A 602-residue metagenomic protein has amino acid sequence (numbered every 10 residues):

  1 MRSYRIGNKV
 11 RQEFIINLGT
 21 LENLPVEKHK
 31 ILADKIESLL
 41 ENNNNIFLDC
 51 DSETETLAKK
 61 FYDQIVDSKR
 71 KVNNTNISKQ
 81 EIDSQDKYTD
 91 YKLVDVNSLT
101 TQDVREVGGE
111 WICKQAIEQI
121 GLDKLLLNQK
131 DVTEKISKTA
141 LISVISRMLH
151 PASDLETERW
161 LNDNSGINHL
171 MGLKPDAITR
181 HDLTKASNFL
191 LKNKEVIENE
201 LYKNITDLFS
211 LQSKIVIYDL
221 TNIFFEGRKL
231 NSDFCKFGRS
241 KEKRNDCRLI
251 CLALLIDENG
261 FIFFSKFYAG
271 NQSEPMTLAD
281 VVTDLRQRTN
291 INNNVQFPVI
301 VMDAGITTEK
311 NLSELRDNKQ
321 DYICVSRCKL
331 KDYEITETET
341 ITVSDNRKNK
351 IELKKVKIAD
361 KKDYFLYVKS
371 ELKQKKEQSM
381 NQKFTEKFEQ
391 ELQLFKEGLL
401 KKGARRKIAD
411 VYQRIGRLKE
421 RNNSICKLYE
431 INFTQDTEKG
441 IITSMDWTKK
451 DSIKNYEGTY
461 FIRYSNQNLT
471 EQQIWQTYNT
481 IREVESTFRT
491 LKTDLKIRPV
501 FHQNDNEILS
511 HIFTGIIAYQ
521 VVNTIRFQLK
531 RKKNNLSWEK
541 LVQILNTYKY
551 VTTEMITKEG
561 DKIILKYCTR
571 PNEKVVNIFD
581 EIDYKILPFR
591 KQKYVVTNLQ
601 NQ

Functional and structural regions predicted by a protein language model:
R2-I136: Conserved glycine(s) in the ABC-transporter nucleotide-binding domain "signature"
N8-R11, S84, Y91-V107, Q119-Q602: Anion-binding and metal-coordination hotspots
